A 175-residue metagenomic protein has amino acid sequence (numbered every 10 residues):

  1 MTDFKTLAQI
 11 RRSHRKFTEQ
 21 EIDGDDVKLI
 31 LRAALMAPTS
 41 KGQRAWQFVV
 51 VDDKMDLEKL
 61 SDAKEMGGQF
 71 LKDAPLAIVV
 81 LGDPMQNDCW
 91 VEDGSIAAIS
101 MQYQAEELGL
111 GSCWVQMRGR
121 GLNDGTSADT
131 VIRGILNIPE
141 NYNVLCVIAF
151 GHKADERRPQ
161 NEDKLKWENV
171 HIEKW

Functional and structural regions predicted by a protein language model:
M1-W175: Acidic, surface-exposed loops and disordered segments
